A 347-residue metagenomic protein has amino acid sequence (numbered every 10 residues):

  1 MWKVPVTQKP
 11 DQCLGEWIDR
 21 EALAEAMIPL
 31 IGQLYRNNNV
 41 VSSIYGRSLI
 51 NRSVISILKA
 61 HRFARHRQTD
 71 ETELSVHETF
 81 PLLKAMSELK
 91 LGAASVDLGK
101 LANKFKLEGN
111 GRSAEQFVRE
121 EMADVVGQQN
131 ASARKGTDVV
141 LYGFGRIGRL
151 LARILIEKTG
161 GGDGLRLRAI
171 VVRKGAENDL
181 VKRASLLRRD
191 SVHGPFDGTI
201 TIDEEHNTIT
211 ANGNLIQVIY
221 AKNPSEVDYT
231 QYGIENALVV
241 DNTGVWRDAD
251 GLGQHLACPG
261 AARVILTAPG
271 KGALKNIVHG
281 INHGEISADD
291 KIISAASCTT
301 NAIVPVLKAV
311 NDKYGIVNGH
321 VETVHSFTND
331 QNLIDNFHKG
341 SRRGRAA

Functional and structural regions predicted by a protein language model:
W2-N332: N-terminal Rossmann-like NAD(P) cofactor-binding subdomain of oxidoreductases, focused on the glycine-rich
D330-A347: Charged docking surfaces used in two-component/phosphorelay signaling
